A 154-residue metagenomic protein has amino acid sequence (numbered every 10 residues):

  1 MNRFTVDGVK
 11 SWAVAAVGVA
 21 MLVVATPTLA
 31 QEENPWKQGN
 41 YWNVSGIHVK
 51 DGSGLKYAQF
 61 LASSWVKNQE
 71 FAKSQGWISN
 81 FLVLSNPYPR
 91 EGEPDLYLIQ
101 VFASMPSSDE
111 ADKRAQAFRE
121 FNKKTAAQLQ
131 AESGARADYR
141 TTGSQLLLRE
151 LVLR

Functional and structural regions predicted by a protein language model:
N2-A16: Bacterial N-terminal signal peptides that target proteins for export
A25-P27: N-terminal signal peptide c-region/cleavage motif recognized by signal peptidases
A30-P35, S85-P87: Short beta-strand/turn micro-motifs at beta-sheet edges
E32-W36, K67, F71-S79, E93 (+1 more regions): An amphipathic, aromatic/His-enriched active-site/gating alpha helix that lines ligand/cofactor pockets
K37-D51, D109: Acidic/histidine-rich, surface-exposed loop or edge segments in extracytoplasmic proteins
V49-G52, F102-S104: Structural beta->alpha junctions
K50-P94: N-terminal, post-signal-peptide region of Sec/Tat-exported proteins
L153-R154: Short, solvent-exposed mixed-charge patches
